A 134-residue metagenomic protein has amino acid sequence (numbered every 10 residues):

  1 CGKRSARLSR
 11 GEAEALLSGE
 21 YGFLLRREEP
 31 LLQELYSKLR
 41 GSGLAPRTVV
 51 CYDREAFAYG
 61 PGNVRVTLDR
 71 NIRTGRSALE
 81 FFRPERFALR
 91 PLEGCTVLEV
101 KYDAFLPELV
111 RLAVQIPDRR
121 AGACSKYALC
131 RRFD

Functional and structural regions predicted by a protein language model:
C1-D134: Phosphate-end processing signature that detects enzymes handling 5′-triphosphorylated RNA and polyphosphate
